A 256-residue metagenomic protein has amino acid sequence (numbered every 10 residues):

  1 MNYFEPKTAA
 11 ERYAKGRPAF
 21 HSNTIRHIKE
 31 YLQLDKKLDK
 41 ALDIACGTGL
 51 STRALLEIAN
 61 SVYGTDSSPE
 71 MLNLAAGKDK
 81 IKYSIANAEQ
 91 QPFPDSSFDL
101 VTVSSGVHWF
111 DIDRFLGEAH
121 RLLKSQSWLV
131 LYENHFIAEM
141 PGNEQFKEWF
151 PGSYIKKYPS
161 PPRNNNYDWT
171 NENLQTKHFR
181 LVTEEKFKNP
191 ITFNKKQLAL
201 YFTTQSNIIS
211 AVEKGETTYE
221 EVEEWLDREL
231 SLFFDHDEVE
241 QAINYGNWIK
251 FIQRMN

Functional and structural regions predicted by a protein language model:
M1-K36: Conserved class I S-adenosyl-L-methionine
K40-L42, T48-Q90: Class I SAM-dependent methyltransferase SAM/SAH-binding core
L55, E118-A119: Class I S-adenosylmethionine-dependent transferase superfamily signal
E89-L100: A short acidic, Gly/Pro-enriched loop at the edge of an enzyme's catalytic core that lines a small-molecule cofactor
V103-S104, I112: A short beta-strand submotif of the Rossmann-like class I SAM-dependent methyltransferase core that lines
F110-E118: A short, conserved alpha-helix within the catalytic core of class I
H120, Q126-N194: Conserved catalytic/acceptor-binding region of the Class I
D168-N256: Conserved Class I S-adenosyl-L-methionine
